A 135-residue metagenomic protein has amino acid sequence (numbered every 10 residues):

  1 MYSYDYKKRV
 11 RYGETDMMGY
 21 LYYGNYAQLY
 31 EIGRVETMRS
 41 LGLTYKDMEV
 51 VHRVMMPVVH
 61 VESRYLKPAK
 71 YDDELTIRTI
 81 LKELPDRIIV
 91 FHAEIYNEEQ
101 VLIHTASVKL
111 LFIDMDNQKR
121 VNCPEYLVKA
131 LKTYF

Functional and structural regions predicted by a protein language model:
M1-T76, K82-F135: Terminal targeting signals and extreme-terminal segments of soluble enzymes
